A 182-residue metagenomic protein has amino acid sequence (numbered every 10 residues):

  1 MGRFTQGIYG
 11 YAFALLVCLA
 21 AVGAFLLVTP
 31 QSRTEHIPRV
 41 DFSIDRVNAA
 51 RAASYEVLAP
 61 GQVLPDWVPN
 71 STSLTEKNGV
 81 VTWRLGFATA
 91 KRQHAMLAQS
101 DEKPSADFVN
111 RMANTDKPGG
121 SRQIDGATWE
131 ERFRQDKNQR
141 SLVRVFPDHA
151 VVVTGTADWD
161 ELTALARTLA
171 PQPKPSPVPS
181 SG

Functional and structural regions predicted by a protein language model:
M1-D66: Charge-rich, low-complexity N-terminal segments
F4, Y9-G10, L16, A49 (+4 more regions): A broad, low-amplitude sensor of folded, mature protein cores
F4-I8, V22-V28, T34, S43 (+4 more regions): Aromatic-residue detector
G10-A14, C18, V22, S32 (+5 more regions): Residue-level signal for functionally critical sites in structured catalytic/ligand-binding pockets
L26, P30, P118-G182: A short, solvent-exposed beta-edge/loop patch
V40-Q135: Short, solvent-exposed recognition patches
